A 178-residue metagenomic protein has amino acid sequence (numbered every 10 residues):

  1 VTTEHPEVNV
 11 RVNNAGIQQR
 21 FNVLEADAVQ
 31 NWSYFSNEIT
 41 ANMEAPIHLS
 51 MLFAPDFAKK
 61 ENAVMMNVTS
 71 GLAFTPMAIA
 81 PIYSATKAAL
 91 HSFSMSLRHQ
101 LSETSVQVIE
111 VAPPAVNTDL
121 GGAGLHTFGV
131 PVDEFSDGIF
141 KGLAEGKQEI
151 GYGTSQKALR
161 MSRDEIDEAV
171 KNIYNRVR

Functional and structural regions predicted by a protein language model:
V1-E7: Conserved amphipathic alpha-helix within the SDR
R11-V12, G16: Conserved hydrophobic beta-strands of the Rossmann-like cofactor-binding core in SDR/related NAD(P)H-dependent
Q18-S36, I79-I82: Conserved mid-core segment of classical short-chain dehydrogenase/reductases
S50, T86: Active-site helix of classical SDR
S70: Residue(s) in the substrate-gating loop at a strand-loop-helix junction that position the organic substrate next
P76-S84, S96: Active-site loop-to-helix junction immediately N-terminal to the catalytic Tyr of the SDR YXXXK motif in Rossmann-fold
E110, T118, G122-D164: C-terminal helical subdomain
